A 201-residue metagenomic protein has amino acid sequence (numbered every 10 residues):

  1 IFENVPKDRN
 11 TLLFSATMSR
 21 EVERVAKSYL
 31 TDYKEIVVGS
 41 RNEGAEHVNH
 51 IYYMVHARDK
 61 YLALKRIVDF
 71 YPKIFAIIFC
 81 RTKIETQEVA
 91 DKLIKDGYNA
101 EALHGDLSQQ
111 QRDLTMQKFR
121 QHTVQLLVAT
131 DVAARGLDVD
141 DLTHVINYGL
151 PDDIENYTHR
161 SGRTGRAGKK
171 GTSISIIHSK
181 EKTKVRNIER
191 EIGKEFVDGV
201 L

Functional and structural regions predicted by a protein language model:
I1-L201: Conserved helicase RecA-like core
